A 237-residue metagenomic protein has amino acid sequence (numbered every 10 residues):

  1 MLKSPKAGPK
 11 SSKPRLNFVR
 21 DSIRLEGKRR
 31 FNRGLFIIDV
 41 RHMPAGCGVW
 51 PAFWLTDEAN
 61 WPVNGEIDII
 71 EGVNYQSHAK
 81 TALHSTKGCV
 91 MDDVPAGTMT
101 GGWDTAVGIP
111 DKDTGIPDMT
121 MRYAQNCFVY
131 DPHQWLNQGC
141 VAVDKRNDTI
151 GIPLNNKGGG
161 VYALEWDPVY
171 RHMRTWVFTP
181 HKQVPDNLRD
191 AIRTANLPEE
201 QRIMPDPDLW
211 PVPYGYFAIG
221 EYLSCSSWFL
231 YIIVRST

Functional and structural regions predicted by a protein language model:
M1-T237: GH16 jelly-roll
